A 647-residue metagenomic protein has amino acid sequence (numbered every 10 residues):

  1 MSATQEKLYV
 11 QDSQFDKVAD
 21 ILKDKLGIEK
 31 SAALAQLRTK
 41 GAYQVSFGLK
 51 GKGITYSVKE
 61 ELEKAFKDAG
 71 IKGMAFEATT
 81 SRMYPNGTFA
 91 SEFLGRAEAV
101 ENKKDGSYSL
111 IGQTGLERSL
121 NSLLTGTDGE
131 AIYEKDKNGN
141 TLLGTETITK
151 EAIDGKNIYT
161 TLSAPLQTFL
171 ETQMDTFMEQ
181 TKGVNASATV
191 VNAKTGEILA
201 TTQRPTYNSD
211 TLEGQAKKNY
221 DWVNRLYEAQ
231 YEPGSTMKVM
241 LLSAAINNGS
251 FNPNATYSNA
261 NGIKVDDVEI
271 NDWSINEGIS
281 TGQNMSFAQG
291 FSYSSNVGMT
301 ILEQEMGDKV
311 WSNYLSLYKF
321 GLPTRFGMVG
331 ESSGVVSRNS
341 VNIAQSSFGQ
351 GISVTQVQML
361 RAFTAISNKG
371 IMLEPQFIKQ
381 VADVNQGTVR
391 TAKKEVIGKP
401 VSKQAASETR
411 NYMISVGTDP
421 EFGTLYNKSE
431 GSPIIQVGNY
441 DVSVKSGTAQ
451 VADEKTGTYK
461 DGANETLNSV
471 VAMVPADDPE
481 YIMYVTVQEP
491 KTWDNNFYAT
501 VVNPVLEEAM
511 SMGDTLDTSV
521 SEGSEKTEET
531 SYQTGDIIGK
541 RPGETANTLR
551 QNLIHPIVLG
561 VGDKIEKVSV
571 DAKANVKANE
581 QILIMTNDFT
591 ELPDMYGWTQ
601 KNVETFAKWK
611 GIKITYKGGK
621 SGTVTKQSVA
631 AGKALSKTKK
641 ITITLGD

Functional and structural regions predicted by a protein language model:
M1, L170, V191-L199: Short, glycine-anchored, charge-dense loop/turn motifs used at functional sites
S2-Q11, A19, Y43-G53, G106-S107 (+11 more regions): Second-shell loop/turn segments in exported
D12-D24, A35-D154, D461, V485 (+1 more regions): Small/polar-residue-rich segments within soluble enzyme cores
D16, D20, D24, E60 (+20 more regions): Solvent-exposed, polar/charged alpha-helical surfaces in well-ordered, non-transmembrane soluble domains, broadly
S31-A42, G183-T195, E331, Q376-Q386 (+4 more regions): Acidic/histidine-enriched alpha-helical segments
D136-T147, A193-G234, M240-V487: Beta-lactam-recognizing serine transpeptidase/beta-lactamase-like catalytic domain environment
L143-A186: Conserved, well-ordered alpha-helix/loop/beta-strand core segments that scaffold catalytic motifs
V485-V487, W493-F497, N503-D647: Ligand-recognition elements built from short beta-strands and adjacent flexible loops
